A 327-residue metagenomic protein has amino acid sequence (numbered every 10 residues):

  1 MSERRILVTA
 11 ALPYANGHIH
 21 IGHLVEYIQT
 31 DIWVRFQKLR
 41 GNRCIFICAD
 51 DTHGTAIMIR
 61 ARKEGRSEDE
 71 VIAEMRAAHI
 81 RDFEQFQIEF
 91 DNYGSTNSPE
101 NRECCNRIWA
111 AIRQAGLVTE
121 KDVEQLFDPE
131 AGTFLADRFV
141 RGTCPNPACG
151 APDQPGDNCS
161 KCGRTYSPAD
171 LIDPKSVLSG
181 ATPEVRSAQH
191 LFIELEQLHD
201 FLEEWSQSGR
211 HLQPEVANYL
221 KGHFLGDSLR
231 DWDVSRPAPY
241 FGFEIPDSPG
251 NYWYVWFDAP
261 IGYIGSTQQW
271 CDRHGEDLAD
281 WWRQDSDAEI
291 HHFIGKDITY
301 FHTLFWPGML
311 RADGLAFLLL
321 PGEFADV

Functional and structural regions predicted by a protein language model:
S2-C48, E100-E103, I172-V327: Structured secondary-structure scaffolds
S2-W205, H211: N-terminal, positively charged nucleic-acid-binding surface of large information/translation enzymes
